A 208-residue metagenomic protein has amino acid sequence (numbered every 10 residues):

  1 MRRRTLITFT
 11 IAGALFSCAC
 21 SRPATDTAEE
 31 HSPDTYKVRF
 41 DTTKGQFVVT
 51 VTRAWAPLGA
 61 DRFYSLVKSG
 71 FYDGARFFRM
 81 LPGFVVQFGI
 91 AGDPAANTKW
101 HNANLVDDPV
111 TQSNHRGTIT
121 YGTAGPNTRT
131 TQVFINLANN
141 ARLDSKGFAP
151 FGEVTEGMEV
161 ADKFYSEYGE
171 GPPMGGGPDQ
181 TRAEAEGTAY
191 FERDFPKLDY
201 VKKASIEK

Functional and structural regions predicted by a protein language model:
R3-T8: N-terminal export leaders
T10-F16: Hydrophobic helical h-region of N-terminal Sec-dependent signal peptides in bacterial secretory/periplasmic proteins
F16-K208: Cyclophilin-like peptidyl-prolyl cis-trans isomerases
